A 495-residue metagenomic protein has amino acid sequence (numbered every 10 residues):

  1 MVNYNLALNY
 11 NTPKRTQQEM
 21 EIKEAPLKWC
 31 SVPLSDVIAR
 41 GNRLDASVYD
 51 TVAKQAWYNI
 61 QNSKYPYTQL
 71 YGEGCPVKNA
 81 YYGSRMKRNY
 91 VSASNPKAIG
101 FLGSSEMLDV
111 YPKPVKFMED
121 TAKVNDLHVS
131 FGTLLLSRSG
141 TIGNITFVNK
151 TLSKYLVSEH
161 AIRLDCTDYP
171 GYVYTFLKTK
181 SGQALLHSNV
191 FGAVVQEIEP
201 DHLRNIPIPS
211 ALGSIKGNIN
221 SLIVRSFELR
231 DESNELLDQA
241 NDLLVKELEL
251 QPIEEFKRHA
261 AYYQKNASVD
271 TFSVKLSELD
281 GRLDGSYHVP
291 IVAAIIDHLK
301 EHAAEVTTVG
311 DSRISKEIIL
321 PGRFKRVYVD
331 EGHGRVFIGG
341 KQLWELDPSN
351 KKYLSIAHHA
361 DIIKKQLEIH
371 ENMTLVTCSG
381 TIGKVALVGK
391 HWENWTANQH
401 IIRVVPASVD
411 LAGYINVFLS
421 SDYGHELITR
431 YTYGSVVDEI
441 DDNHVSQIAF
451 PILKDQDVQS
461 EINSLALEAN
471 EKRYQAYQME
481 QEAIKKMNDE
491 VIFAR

Functional and structural regions predicted by a protein language model:
V2-K87, L212-F324, Q456-R495: Non-catalytic DNA-recognition/assembly elements of restriction-modification systems
Y67-Y90, S104-F131, T307-R326, K341-E371: Sequence-specific dsDNA recognition surfaces
Y90-I99, L108, V115, N125-V129 (+5 more regions): Short, surface-exposed loop/turn microsegments at beta-strand edges and helix-strand junctions
G100-G103, L134-S137, V336-G339, L375-T377: Short hydrophobic-aromatic micro-motifs
N125, S137-F176, G339, T377-F418: A short beta-sheet element
Y155-I162, G192-S214, W395-I402, Y433-V458: A short glycine-rich beta-alpha junction/loop motif
G171-I198, G413-Y433: Short, positively charged
T396-N398, V409-F493: Non-catalytic C-terminal interaction regions
